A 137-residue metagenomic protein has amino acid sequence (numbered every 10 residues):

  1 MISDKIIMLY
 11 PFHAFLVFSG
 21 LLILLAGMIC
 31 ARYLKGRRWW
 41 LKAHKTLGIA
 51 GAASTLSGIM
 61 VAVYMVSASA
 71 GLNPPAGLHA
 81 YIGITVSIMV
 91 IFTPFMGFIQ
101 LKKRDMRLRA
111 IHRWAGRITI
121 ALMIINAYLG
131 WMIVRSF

Functional and structural regions predicted by a protein language model:
M1-F137: Membrane-embedded alpha-helical bundles that constitute the cytochrome b-like, heme-associated redox core of multi-pass
